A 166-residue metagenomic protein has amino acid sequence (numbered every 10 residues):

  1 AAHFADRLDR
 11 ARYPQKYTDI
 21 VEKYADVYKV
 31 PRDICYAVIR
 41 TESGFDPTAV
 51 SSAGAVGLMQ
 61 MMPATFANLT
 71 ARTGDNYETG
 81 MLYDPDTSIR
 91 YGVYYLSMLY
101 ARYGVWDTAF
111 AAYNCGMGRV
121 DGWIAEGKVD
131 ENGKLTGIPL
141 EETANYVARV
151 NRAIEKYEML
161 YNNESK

Functional and structural regions predicted by a protein language model:
A2-K166: Catalytic glycan-binding domains that act on GlcNAc-containing polysaccharides
